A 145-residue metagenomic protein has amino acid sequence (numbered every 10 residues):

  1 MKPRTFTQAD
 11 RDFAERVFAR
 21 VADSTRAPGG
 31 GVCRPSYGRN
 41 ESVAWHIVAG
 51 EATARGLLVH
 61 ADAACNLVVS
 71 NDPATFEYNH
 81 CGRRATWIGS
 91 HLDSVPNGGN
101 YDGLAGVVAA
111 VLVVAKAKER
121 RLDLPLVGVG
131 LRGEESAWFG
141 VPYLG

Functional and structural regions predicted by a protein language model:
K2-G38, R132: N-terminal capping segment at the start of a domain
A9-R16, R39-V43, I47, A105-V108 (+2 more regions): Conserved active-site and cofactor/substrate-binding residues in soluble primary-metabolism enzymes
R16-A27, A44, N71-D72, F76 (+1 more regions): N-terminal glycine-rich anion-binding loops that anchor highly charged ligand groups
R26-D72: A non-catalytic alpha/beta surface segment that caps or lines the substrate-entry region of metallo-dependent hydrolase
R55, L67-D102, A110: Catalytic-core environment of secreted peptidases
V59-A63, I88-S90, G128-G130: General beta-strand structural signal in soluble alpha/beta enzymes
V95, Y101-G145: Acidic/histidine-rich catalytic neighborhood of metal-dependent amide-processing enzymes
